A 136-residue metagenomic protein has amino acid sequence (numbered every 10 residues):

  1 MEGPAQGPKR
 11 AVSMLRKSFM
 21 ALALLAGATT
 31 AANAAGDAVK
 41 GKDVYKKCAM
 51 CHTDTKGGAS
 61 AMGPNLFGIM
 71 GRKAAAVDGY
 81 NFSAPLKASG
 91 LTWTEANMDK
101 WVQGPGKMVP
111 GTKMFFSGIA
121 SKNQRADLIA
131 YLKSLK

Functional and structural regions predicted by a protein language model:
G7-M20: Bacterial N-terminal signal peptides that target proteins for export
A21-L22, A32: Cleavable N-terminal signal peptides
T29-A35: Sec/Tat signal peptide C-region and signal peptidase I cleavage site
G36-N81, L86-T92, K100-T112, S134-K136: Periplasmic/extracellular electron-transfer cofactor-ligation site, primarily the c-type cytochrome heme-c attachment
Y131: Histidine-centered phosphotransfer motif of kinases
